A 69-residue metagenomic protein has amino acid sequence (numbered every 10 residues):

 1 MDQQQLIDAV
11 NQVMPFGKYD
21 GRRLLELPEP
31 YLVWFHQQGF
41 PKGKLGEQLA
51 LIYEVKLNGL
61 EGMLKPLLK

Functional and structural regions predicted by a protein language model:
M1-K69: DEDD superfamily 3′-5′ metal-dependent exonuclease/proofreading module
